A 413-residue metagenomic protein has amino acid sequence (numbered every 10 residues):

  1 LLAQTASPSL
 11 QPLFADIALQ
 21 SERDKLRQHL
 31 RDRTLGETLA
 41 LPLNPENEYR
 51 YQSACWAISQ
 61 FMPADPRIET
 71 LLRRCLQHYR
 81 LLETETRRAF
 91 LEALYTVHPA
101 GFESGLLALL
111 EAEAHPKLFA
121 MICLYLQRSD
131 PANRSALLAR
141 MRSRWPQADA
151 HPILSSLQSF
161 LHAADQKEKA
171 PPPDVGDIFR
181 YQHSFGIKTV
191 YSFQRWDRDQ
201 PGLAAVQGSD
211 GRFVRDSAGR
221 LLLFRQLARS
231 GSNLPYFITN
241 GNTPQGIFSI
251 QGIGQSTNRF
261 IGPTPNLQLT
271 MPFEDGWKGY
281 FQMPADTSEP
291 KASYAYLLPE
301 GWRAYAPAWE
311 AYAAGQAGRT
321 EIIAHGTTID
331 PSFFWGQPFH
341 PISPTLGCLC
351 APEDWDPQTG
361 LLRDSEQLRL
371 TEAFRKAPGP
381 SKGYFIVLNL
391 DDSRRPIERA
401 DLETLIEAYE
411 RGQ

Functional and structural regions predicted by a protein language model:
L1-T5: Bacterial Sec-dependent N-terminal signal peptides
A6-M62, R67-L72, R80-R88, E92-P99 (+4 more regions): Cell wall/extracellular polymer interaction/catalysis modules
G105-L109: A short acidic, amphipathic alpha-helical/loop segment
T320, H340-E353: Active-site nucleophilic cysteine motif
